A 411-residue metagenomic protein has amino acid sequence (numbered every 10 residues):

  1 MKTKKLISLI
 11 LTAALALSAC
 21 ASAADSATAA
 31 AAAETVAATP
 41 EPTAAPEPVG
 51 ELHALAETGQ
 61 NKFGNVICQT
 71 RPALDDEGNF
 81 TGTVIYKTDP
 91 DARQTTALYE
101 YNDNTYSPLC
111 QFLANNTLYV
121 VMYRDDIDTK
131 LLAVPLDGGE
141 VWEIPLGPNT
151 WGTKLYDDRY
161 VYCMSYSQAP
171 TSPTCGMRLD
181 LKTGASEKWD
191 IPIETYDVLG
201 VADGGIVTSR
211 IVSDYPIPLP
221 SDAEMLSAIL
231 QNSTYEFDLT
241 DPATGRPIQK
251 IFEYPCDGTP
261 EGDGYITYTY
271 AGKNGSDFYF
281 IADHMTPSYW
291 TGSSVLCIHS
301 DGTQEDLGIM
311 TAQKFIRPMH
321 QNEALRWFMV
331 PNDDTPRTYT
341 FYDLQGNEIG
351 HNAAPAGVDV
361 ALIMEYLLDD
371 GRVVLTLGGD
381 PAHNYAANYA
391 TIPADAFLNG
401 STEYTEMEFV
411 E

Functional and structural regions predicted by a protein language model:
M1-S18: Sec-dependent bacterial lipoprotein signal peptides
L17-A45: Sec-dependent signal peptide cleavage junction
A37-R71, V84-Y86: Extracytoplasmic low-complexity, Pro/Thr/Ser/Ala/Gly-rich segments that lie immediately after a secretion/anchoring
P46-E51, G78-Y101, D126-L146, T171-I191 (+4 more regions): Surface-exposed loop/turn elements that mediate protein-protein interactions on large endomembrane-trafficking
L52-K62, N104-N115, P148-D158, P192-D203 (+4 more regions): Repeated scaffold domains used in trafficking and secretory/extracellular systems, primarily beta-propellers
G59-N79, C110-R124, R159-Q168, D203-A228 (+3 more regions): Short beta-strand elements that form the blades of beta-propeller/WD-repeat-like and other beta-sheet-rich scaffold
A97-D103, L109, M122: Solvent-exposed, non-transmembrane segments of extracytoplasmic/periplasmic domains
P148-D203, S213-Y215: A charged, solvent-exposed segment within the mature domains of Sec-exported extracytoplasmic proteins
